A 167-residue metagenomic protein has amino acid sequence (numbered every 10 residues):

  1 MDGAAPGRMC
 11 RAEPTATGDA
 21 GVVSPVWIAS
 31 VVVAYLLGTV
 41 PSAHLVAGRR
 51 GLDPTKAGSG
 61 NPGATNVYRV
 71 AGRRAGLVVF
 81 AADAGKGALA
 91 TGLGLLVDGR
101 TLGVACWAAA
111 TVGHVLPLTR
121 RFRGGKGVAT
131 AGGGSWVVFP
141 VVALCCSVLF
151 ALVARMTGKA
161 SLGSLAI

Functional and structural regions predicted by a protein language model:
P25-R50: N-terminal signal-anchor transmembrane alpha helix
V26, S30, R74-T119, V138 (+1 more regions): Nucleotide and nucleotide-moiety/phosphate-recognizing core
A34-A43, P62-A64, K86, A90 (+1 more regions): Glycine/serine-rich anion-binding loops at beta->alpha junctions that coordinate negatively charged ligand groups
H44-G76, G124: Cytosolic, membrane-interface loops and tails of multi-pass inner-membrane proteins
Y68-A71, G94-D98, G113, V128-T157: Interfacial segments of multi-pass membrane proteins
R120-R123, L152-L165: Membrane-helix interface "capping/anchor" motifs
S147, L165-I167: Central hydrophobic cores of alpha-helical transmembrane segments in multi-pass integral membrane proteins
